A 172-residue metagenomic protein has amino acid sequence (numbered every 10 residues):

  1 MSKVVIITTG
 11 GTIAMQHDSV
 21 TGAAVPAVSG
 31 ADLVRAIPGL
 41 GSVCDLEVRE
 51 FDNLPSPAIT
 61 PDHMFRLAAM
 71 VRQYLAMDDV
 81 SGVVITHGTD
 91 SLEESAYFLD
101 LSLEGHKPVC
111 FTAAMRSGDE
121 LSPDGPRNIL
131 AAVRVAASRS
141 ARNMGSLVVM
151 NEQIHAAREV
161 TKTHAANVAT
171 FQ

Functional and structural regions predicted by a protein language model:
M1-Q172: Active-site histidine-anchored catalytic micro-motif
